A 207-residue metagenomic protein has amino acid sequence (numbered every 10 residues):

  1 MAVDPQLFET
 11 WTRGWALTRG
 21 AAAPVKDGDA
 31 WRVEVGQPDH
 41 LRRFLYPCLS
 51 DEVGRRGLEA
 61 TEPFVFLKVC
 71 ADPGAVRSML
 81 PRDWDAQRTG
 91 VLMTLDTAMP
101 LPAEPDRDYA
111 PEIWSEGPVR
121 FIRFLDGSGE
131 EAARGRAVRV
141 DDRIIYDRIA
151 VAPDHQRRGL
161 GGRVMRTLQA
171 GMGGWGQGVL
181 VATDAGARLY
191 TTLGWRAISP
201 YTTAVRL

Functional and structural regions predicted by a protein language model:
M1-R77: N-terminal charged segments
L41-R42, R88-L92, V119, S199-T203: Short hydrophobic/aromatic beta-strand or adjacent loop that forms the aromatic wall/cage of a ligand/substrate-binding
E52-R55, V151, R157-G171, T192: Conserved acetyl-CoA-binding loop-helix of GNAT-fold acetyltransferases
V65, G174-G178: Short active-site oxyanion
G74-W84, G162, D184-T202, R206-L207: Conserved active-site alpha-helix within GNAT-family acetyltransferase domains
L80-F121: Acyltransferase donor/substrate-recognition loop-hinge adjacent to the catalytic core
W114-A152: A conserved beta-strand-loop-helix scaffold within acyl/acetyltransferase catalytic domains
Y146, Q177-A182: Conserved hydrophobic beta-strand within the GNAT/NAT acetyltransferase core sheet that lines the active-site cleft
